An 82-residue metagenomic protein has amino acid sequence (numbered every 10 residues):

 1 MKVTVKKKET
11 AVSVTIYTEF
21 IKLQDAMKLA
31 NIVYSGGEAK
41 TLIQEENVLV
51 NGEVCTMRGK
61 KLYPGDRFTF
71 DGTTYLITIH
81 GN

Functional and structural regions predicted by a protein language model:
M1-A30, E53-N82: Ferredoxin-like alpha/beta domains used as RNA- or RNAP-binding modules
V33, L42-I43, L62: Short, well-ordered loop/turn sites that connect or cap secondary structure elements
E46-E53: Short, structured beta-strand/loop micro-motifs enriched in basic residues and often containing a Trp
